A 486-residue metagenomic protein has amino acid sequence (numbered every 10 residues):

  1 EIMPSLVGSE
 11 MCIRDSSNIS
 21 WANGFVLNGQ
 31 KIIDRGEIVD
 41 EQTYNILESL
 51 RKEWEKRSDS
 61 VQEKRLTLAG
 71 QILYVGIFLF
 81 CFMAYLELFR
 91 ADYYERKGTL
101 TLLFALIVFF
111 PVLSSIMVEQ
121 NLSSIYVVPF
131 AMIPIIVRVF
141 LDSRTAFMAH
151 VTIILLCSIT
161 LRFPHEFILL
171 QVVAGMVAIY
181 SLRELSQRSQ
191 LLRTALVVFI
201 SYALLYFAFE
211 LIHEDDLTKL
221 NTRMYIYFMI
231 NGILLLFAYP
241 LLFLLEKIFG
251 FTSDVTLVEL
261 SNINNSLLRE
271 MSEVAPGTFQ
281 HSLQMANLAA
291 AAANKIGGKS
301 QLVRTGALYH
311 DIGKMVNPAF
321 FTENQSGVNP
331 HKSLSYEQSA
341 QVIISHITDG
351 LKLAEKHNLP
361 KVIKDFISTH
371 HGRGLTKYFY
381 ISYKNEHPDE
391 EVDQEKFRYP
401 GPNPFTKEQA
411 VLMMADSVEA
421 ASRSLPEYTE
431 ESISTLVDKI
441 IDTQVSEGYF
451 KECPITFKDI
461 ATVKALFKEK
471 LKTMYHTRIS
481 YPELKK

Functional and structural regions predicted by a protein language model:
E1-G8, I13: Single conserved hydrophobic/aromatic residue that forms the stacking wall/gate of nucleotide- or nucleobase-binding
E10, R14-V26, Q42-E53, Q120 (+2 more regions): Hydrophobic alpha-helical transmembrane segments
S17-V112, Q120, F130: Non-cytosolic juxtamembrane linkers/loops that tether extracellular or periplasmic domains to nearby transmembrane
S60-I77, L161-V177, S432-A461: Charge-dense polyanion-binding interfaces
L88-L283: Generic detector of multi-pass transmembrane helix bundles and their immediately adjacent loops in polytopic membrane
R193-I200, T222, I226-Y227, N262-I263 (+5 more regions): A glycine-rich phosphate-binding loop feature that marks nucleotide/adenosyl-phosphate handling sites
E214-T218, T222, P240, L245-F249 (+4 more regions): In a subset of proteins, long, contiguous C-terminal domains/tails are tracked
I263-E430, S434, T443-E447: Divalent metal-dependent catalytic cores for phosphoryl transfer on phosphate-bearing substrates
